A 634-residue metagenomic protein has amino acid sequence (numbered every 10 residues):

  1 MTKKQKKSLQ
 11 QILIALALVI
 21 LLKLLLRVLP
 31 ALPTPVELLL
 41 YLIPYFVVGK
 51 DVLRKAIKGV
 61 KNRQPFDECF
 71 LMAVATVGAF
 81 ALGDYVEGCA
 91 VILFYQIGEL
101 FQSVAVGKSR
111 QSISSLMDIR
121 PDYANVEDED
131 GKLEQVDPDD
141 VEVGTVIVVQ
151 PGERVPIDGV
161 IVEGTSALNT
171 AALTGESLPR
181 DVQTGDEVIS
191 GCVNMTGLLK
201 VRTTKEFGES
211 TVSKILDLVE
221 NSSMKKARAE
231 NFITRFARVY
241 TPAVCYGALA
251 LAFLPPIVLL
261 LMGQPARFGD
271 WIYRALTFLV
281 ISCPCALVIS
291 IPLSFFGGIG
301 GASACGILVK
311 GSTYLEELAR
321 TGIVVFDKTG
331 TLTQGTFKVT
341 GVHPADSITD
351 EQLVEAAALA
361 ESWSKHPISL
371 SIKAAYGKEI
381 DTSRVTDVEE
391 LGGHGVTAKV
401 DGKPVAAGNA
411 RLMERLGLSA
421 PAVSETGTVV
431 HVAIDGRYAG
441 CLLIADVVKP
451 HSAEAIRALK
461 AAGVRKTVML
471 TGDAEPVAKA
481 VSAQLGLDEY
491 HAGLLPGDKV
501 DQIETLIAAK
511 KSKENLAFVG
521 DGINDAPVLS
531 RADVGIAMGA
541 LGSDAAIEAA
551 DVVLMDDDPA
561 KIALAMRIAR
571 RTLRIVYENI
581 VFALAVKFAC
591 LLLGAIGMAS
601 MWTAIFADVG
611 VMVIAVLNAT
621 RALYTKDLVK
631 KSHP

Functional and structural regions predicted by a protein language model:
L13-A17, N231-M262, A275-F295, Y577-F606: Bilayer-spanning, highly hydrophobic alpha-helical transmembrane segments
K23, L40-E127, E142-I147, R154 (+5 more regions): Actuator/coupling domain of P-type ATPases
V28-T34, F80-G88, A595-T603: Transmembrane helix interruption/hinge and helix-loop junction motifs
I57-P65, F101-S114, L293-S312, T620-P634: Juxtamembrane helix-loop transition segments at the membrane interface in multi-pass membrane proteins
C69, A73, L173, Y273 (+2 more regions): Conserved catalytic phosphorylation-site environment of P-type ATPases
G247, K510-K513, A550, M555-P634: Membrane-embedded transport module
V339, H343-K466, E475, Q484-I503: P-type ATPase nucleotide-binding
G402, T428, I434-E578, H633-P634: Conserved ATP-binding TGD loop and adjacent catalytic N/P-domain core of P-type ATPases
